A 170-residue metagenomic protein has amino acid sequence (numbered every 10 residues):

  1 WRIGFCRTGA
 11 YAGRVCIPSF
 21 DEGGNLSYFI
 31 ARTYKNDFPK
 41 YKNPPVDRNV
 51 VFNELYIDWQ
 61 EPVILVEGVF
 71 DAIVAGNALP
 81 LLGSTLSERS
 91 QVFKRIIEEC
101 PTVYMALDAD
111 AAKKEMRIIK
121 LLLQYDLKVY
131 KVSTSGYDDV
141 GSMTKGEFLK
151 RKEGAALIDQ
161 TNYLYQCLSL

Functional and structural regions predicted by a protein language model:
W1-C16, F20-G23, I57-D58, I97 (+3 more regions): TOPRIM metal-binding catalytic domain and adjacent DNA-binding surface shared by DnaG-type primases
C6-T102: Phosphate-handling DNA/RNA-contact segment within nucleic-acid enzymes
V15, K94-C100, D139-G154: Short, surface-exposed amphipathic charged segments that create phosphate/polyanion-binding patches used for binding
L65, C100-K114, V132-S133: Acidic beta-strand-to-loop metal/phosphate-binding motif
V74-A75, K114, D139-V140: Phosphate- and divalent-cation-binding pockets in alpha/beta enzyme and binding domains that engage nucleotide-derived
L82-S90, D108-A111, T134-G136: Short, acidic/turn-prone active-site loops that include or flank metal/cofactor- and phosphate-binding residues
K114-D126: Short, aromatic/basic amphipathic alpha-helical patches
K128-D139: A generic structural motif
